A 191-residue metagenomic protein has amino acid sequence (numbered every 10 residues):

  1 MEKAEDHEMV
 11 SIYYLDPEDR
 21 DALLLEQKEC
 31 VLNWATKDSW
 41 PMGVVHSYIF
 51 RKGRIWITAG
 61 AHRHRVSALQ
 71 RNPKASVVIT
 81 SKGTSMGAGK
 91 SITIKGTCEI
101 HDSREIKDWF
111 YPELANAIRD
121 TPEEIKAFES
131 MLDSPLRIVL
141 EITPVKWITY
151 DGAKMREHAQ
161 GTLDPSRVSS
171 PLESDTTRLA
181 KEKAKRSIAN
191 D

Functional and structural regions predicted by a protein language model:
M1-E2, D6, W109-D191: C-terminal edge-of-domain segments
A4-V31: Short, basic/aromatic recognition patches
D6-E8, H62-T121, K185: Short, structured beta-strand-loop surface elements
R20, K28, K90, L136-I138 (+1 more regions): A generic secondary-structure signal marking the coil-to-beta-strand transition
L24-L25, Q70-R71, L132-D133: Alpha-helix boundary recognition
Q27-A61, L69, S76-S81, G89-S91: Short beta-strand segments
Y48, G96-C98, I142-K146: A structural signal for short, well-ordered beta-strand segments
I55-T58, I94, L140-I142, T149: Short hydrophobic-aromatic micro-motifs
